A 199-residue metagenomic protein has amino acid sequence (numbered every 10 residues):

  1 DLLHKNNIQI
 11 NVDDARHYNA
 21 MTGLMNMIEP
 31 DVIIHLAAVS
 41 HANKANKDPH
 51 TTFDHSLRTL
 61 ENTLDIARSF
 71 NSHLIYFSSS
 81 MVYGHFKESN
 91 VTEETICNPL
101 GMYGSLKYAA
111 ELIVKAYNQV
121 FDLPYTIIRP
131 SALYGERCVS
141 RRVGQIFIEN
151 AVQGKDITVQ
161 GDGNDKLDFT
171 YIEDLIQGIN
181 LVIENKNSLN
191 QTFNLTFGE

Functional and structural regions predicted by a protein language model:
D1-V32: N-terminal Rossmann/SDR dinucleotide-binding element
E29, H35, E61-M102: Conserved Rossmann-fold NAD(P)-dependent oxidoreductase catalytic core, especially the SDR/UDP-sugar
A38, D48, F53-L60, L64-A67 (+2 more regions): Short alpha-helix in the Rossmann-fold core of NAD(P)-dependent oxidoreductases
A42-T59, V91-P99: Short alpha-helical oligomerization interface
T51-F53, T95, L100-E111, R141-Q145 (+1 more regions): Short-chain dehydrogenase/reductase
Y83-G84, N98-M102, T126-V143: Flexible, glycine-rich beta-alpha linker
H85-F86, N98-T126, A151-Q153: Active-site Tyr-X1-5-Lys
Y108, L133-I146, K155, Q160 (+4 more regions): Glycine/proline-rich active-site loop of Rossmann-fold NAD(P)-dependent oxidoreductases
